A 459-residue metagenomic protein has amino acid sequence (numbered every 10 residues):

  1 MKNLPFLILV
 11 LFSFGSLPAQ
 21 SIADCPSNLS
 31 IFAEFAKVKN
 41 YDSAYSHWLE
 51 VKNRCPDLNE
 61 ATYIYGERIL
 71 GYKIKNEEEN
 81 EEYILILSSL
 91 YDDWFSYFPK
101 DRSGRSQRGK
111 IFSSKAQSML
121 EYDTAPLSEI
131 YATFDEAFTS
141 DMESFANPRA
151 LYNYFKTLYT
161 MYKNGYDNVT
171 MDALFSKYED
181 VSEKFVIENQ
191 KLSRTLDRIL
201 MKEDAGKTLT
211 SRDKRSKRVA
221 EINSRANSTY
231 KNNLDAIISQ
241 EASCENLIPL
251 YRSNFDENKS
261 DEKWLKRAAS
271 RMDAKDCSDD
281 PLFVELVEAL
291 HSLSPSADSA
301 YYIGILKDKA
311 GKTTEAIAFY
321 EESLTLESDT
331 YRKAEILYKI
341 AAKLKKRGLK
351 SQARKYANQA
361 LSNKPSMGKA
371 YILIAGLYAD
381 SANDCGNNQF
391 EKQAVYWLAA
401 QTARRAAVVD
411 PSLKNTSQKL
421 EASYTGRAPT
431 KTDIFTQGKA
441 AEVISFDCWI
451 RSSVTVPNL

Functional and structural regions predicted by a protein language model:
M1-C25, E67: Bacterial Sec-dependent N-terminal signal peptides
Q20-L282, L293-S294, Q418-Y424, I434 (+1 more regions): Preference for long, solvent-exposed alpha-helical segments and helix-linker "stalks"
A33, R68, Q117, K156 (+5 more regions): Residue-level recognition of tetratricopeptide repeat
W48, I84-Y91, F134, V287 (+4 more regions): Hydrophobic/aromatic packing residues within the alpha-helices of TPR/SEL1-like helical repeat arrays
V51, W94, A137, A289-L290 (+3 more regions): Canonical positions in the second alpha-helix
L58, P295-S296, R332, S366: Short helix-capping/linker turns of helical repeat alpha-solenoids
Y301-T314, E321-G368: Alpha-helical adaptor scaffolds
